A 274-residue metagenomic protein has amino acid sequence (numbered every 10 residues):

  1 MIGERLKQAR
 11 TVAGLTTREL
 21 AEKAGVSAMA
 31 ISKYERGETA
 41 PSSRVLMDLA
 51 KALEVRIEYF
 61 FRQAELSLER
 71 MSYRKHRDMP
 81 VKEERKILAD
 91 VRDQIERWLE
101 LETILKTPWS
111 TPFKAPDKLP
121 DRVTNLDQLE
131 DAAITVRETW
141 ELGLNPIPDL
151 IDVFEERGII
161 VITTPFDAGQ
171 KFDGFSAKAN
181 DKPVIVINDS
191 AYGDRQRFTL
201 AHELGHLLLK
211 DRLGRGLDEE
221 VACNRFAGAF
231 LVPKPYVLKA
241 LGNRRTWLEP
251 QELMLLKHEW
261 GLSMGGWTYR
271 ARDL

Functional and structural regions predicted by a protein language model:
M1-L274: Short juxta-domain linker segments that transition from a proline/glycine-rich, charged coil into a short amphipathic
